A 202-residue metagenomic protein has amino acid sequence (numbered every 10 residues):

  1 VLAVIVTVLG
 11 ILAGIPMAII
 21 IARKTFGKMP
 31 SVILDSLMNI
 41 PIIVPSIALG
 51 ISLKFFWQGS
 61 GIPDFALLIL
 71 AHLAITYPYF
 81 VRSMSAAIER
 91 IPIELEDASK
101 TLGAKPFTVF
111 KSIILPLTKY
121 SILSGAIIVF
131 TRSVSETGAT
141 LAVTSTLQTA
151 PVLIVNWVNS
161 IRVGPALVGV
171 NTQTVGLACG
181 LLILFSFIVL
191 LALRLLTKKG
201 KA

Functional and structural regions predicted by a protein language model:
V1-E89, I113, L117-T137, A142-S145 (+2 more regions): Membrane-water interface segments at the C-terminal ends of transmembrane alpha-helices in multi-pass inner-membrane
I40, E94-L102, V175: Short hydrophobic faces within alpha-helices
I91-L95, P106-F107: Short glycine/proline-centered loop/turn elements that form peptide/ligand docking sites
A98-S99, V109, I113, I154: Hydrophobic positions on the alpha-helical face of helix-turn-helix-like DNA-binding modules
L102-G103, P116: Glycine/proline-centered hinge or cleavage motifs at structural transition points of membrane proteins
G103, V152, G176-A178: Structured catalytic cores of enzymes that bind and process phosphorylated ligands/cofactors
F107-T108, L117: Hydrophobic alpha-helical bundles that form the membrane domains of multi-pass transporters
T137-T172: Glycine-rich helix-loop "coupling/hinge" segments at transmembrane-helix boundaries in multipass transporters
